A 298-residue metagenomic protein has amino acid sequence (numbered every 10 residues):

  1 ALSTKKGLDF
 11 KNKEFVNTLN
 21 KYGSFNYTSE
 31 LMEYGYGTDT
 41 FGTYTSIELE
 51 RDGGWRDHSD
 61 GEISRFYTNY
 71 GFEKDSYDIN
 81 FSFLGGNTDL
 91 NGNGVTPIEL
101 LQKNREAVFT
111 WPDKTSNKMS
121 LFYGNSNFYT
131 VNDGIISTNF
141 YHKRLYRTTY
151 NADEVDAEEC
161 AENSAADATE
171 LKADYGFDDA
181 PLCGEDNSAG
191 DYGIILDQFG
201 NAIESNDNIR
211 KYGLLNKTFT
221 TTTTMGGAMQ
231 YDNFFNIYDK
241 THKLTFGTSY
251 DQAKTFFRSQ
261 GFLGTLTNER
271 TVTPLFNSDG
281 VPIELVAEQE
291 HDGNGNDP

Functional and structural regions predicted by a protein language model:
A1-T18, E30-Y34: N-terminal periplasmic accessory domains that precede and gate Gram-negative outer-membrane beta-barrel machines
D9-F10, S24-N26, Y238: Short glycine/serine/proline-enriched coil/turn segments at secondary-structure junctions
L19-G23, E48-E50, L84-G86, Y141-L145 (+1 more regions): Outer-membrane beta-barrel pore domains and translocons
N20-K21, W55-D57, F109-K114, L214-T218 (+1 more regions): Outer-membrane beta-barrel domain signature
Y22-R51, W55-N93, D113-D133: Transmembrane beta-barrel wall of Gram-negative outer-membrane proteins
R56-E62, G92-L100, T149-V155, F257-L263: Outer-membrane beta-barrel translocator domains and adjoining extracellular loop/strand segments of Gram-negative
D78-N80, N117-P298: Face-selective signature of the C-terminal outer-membrane beta-barrel domain
L100-A107: Short glycine/proline- and charge-enriched loop/turn segments that cap or connect secondary-structure elements
